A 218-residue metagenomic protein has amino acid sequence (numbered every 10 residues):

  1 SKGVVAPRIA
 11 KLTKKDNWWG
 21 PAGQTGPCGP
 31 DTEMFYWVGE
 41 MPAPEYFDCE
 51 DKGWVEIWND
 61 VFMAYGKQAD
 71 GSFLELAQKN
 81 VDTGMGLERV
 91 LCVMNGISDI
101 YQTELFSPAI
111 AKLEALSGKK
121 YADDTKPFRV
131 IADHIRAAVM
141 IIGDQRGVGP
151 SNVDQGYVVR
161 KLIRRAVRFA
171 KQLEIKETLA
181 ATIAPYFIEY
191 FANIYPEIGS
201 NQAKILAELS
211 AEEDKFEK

Functional and structural regions predicted by a protein language model:
S1-Y186, Y190-G199, E212-K218: Structured aminoacyl-transfer and RNA-binding surfaces used for tRNA recognition/handling in the translation apparatus
